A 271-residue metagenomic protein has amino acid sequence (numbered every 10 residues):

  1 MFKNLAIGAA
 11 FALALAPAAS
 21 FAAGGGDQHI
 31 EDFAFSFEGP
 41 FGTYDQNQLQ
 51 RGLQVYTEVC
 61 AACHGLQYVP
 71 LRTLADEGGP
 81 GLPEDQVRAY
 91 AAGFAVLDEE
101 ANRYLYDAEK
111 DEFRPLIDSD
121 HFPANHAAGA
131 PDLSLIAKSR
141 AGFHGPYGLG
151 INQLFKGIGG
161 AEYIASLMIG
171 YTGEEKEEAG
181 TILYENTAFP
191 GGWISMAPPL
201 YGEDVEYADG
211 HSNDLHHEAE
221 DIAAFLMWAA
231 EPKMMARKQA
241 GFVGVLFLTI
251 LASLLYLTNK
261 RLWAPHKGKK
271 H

Functional and structural regions predicted by a protein language model:
M1-A9: Bacterial N-terminal signal peptides that target proteins for export
L15-A19: N-terminal signal peptide c-region/cleavage motif recognized by signal peptidases
H29-Q54, G65-G79, G210-S212, A230-K238: Electrostatic cytochrome c docking/interface patches
Y56-Q67, I222: The canonical Cys-X-X-Cys-His
H64-V69, A197, Y201: Detector for the c-type heme attachment site
D98-P190: Membrane-proximal low-complexity regions enriched in glycine and acidic/polar residues
A188, I194-E231: Extended, hydrophilic extramembrane loops/domains of integral membrane proteins
R237-H271: Juxtamembrane interface at the cytosolic side of transmembrane helices
